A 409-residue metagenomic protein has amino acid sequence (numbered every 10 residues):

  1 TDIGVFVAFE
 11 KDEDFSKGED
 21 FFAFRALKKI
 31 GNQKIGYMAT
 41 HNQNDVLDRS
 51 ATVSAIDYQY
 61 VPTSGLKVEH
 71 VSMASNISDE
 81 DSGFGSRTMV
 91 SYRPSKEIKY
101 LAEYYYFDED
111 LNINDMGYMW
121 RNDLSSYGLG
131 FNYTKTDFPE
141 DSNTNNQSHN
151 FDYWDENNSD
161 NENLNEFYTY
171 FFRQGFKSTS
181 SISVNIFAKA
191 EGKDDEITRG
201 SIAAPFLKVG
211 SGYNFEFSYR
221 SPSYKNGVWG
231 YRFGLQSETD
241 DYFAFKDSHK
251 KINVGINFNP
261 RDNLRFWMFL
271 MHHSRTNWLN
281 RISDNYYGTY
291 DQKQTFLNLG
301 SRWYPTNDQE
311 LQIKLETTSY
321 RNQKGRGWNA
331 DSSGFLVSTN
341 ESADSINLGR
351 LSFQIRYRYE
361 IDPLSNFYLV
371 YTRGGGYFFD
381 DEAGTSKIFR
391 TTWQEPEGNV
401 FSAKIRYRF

Functional and structural regions predicted by a protein language model:
T1-R49: A conserved hydrophobic secondary-structure block that centers on an alpha-helix together with its immediately flanking
G4, A23-F24, G36, A55 (+4 more regions): Small-side-chain structural scaffolding
E19-K28, S54-Q59, Y133-T134: Structured alpha-helical segments in the cores of large, soluble enzyme domains
D45, I56-D57, V71: Gly/Pro-rich turn-and-neighbor structural signature
K67-F409: Exposed, low-structure sequence patches enriched in small/polar residues
